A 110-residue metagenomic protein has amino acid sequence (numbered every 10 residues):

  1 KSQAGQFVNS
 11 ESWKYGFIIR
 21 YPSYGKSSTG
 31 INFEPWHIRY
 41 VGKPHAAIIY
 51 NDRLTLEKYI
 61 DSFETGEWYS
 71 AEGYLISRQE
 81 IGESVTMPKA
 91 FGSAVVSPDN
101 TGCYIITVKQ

Functional and structural regions predicted by a protein language model:
K1-I19: Long, well-ordered alpha-helical scaffolding segments within enzyme catalytic domains, especially pronounced
W13, N32, P98-D99: Extracellular/periplasmic catalytic domains that process cell-envelope and extracellular macromolecules
F17-G30: Surface-exposed patches in mature extracellular/periplasmic domains of secreted proteins
P22-G25, V41-K43, V108-K109: Active-site-proximal beta-strand/loop segments in catalytic clefts of secreted hydrolases
I31-G42: Histidine-centered catalytic micro-motifs
P44-Q110: Low-complexity, Gly/Ser/Thr/Pro-rich intrinsically disordered linker/tail segments
